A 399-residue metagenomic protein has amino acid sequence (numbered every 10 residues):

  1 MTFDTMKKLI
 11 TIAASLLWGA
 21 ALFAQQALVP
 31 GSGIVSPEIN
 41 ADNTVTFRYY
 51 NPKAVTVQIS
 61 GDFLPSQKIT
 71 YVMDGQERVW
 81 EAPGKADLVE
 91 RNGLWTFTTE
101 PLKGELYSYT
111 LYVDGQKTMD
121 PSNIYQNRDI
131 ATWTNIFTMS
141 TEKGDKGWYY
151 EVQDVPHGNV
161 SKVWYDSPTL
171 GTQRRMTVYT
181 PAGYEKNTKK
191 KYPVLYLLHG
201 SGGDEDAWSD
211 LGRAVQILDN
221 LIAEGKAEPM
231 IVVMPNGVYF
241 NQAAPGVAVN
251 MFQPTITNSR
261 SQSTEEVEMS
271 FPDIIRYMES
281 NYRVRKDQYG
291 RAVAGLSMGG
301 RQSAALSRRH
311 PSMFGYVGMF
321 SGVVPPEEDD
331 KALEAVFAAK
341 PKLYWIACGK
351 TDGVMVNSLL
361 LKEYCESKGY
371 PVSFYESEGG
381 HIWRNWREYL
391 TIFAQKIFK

Functional and structural regions predicted by a protein language model:
M1-A27: Bacterial Sec-dependent N-terminal signal peptides
W18, P30-S32, N92, N236: Feature targets compositionally biased, intrinsically disordered low-complexity regions with long contiguous runs
Q25-T46: N-terminal edge beta-strand
I39-K399: Non-catalytic cap/lid and distal C-terminal segments of serine-dependent acyl enzymes
